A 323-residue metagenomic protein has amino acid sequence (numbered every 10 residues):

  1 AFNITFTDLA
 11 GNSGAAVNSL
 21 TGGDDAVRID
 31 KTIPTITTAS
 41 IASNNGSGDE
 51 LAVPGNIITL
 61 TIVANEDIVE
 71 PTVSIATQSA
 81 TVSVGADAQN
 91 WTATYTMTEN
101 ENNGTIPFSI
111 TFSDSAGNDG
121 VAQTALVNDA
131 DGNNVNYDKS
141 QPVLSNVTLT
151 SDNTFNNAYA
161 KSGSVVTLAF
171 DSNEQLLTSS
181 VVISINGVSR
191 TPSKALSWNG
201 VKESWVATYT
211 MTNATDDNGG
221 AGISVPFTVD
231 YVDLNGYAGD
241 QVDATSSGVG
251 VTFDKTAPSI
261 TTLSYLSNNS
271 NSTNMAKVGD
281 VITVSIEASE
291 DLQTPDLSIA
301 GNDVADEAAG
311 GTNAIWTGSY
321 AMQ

Functional and structural regions predicted by a protein language model:
A1, F6, V27, P34 (+11 more regions): Extracellular/surface recognition and adhesion modules
A1-L9, A16-T21, V73, A93-S115 (+4 more regions): Contiguous beta-strand segments of beta-sheet-rich domains
F2, I58-S83, V166-L196, I282-A308: Short, surface-exposed alpha-helix to beta-strand junction/turn motifs within ectodomains of secreted and cell-envelope
N18-T37, T124-N146, D243-T261, L266-N268: Flexible, low-complexity linkers/stalks enriched in Thr/Pro that connect modular domains
D24, K31, G55-T59, E70 (+14 more regions): Surface-exposed or flexible loop/turn and strand-edge residues in extracellular/cell-surface modules
T32, A39, P71, T94 (+8 more regions): Tandem-repeat architecture and repeat-register "anchor" residues
G46-N56, T154-S164, S270-D280: Short, solvent-exposed loop/linker segments at the N-terminal edge of repeated beta-sheet extracellular domains
S83-N90, M97-N100, L196-W205, T212-D216 (+2 more regions): Short proline/glycine- and polar residue-rich coil/turn motifs
